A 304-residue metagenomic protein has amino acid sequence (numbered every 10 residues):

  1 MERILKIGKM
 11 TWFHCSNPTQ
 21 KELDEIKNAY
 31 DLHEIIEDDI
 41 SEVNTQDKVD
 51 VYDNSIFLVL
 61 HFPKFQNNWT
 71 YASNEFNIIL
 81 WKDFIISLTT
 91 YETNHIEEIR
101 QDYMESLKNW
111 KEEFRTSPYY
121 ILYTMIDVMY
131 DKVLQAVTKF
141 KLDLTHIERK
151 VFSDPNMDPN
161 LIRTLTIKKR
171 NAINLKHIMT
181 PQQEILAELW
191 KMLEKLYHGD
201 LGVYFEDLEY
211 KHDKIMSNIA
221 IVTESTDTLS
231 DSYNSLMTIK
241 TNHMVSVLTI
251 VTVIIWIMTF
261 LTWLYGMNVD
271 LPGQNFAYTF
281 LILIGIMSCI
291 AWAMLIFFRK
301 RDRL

Functional and structural regions predicted by a protein language model:
M1-M192, L196-H198, Y204-D207, K211-N218 (+2 more regions): Peripheral, non-transmembrane regulatory/ligand-interaction domains of membrane transport proteins
E25, D31, Y210-L304: Hydrophobic alpha-helical transmembrane segments and their immediately adjacent juxtamembrane loops
